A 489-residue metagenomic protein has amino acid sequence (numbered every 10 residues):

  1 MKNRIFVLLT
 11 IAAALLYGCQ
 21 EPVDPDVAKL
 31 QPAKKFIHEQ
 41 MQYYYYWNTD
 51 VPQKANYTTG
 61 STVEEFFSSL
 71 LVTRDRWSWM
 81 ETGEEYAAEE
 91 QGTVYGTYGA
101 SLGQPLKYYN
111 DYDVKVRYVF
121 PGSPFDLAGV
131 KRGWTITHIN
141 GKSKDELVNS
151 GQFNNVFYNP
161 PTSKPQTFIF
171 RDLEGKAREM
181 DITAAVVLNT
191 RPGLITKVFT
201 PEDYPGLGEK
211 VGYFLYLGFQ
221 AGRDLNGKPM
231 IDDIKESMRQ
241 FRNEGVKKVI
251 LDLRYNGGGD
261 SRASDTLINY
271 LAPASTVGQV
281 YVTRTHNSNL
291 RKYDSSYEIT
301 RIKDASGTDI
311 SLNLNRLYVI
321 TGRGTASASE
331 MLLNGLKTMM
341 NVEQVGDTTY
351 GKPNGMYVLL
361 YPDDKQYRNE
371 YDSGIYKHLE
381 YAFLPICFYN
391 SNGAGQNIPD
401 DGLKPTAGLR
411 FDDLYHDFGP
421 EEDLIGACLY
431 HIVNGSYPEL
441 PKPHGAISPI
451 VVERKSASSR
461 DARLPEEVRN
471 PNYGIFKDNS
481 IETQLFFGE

Functional and structural regions predicted by a protein language model:
K2-T10: Sec-dependent signal peptide recognition, specifically the positively charged N-region followed immediately by
L8, I250-L251: A structural preference for short, pocket-lining loop segments at secondary-structure junctions
L15-G18: C-terminal motif of bacterial Sec signal peptides marking the signal peptidase cleavage site
Q20-K248, S448-E489: Flexible, low-complexity junctional segments that flank or bridge functional domains
N140, Y216, D252-L253, G346-T348: Glycine-rich, histidine-containing beta strand-loop boundary motifs that form or position
F168, D252-N256: Alpha-helical secondary-structure segments
A221-N226, K235-E236, F241-K248, G257-E489: C-terminal "post-core" interaction segments
